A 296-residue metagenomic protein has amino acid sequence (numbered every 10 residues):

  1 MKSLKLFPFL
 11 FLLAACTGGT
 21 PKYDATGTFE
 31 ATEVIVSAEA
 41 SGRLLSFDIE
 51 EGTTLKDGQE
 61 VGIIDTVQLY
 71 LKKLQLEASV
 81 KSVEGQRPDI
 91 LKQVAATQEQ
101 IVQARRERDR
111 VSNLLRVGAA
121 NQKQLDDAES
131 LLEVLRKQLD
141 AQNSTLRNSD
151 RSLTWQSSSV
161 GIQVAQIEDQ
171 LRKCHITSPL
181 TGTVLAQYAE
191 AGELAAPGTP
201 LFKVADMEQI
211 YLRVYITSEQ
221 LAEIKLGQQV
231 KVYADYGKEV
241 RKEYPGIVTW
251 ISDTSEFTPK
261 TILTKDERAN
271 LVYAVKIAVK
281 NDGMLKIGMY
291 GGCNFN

Functional and structural regions predicted by a protein language model:
K2-L10: Sec-dependent signal peptide recognition, specifically the positively charged N-region followed immediately by
L12-A15: C-terminal motif of bacterial Sec signal peptides marking the signal peptidase cleavage site
P21-D24, L71-Q86, K92, E99 (+1 more regions): Extended amphipathic alpha-helical segments
P21-D24, T177-P179, A234-P245: Short coil-to-beta-strand transition motifs
K22-Q86, V117-Q124, A186-E190, P197 (+4 more regions): Long, amphipathic coiled-coil "stalk"/hairpin helices in large membrane-associated assemblies
T28-F29, L45-E50, L55-E60, Q166-Q170 (+3 more regions): Surface-exposed patches in structured soluble domains
S37, T254-K265: Short, solvent-exposed secondary-structure boundary/capping segments
I216-K242, A269-C293: Surface-exposed connector loops and short turns at secondary-structure junctions
